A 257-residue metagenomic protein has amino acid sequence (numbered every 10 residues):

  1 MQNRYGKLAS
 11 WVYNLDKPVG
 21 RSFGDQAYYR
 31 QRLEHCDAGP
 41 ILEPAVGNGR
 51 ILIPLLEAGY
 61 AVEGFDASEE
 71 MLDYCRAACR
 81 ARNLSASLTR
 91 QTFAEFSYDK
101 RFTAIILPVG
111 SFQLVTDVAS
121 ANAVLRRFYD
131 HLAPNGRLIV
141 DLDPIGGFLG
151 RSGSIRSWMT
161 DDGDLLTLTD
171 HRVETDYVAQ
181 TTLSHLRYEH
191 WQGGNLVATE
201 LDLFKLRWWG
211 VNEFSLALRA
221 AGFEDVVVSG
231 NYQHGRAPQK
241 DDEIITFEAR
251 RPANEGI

Functional and structural regions predicted by a protein language model:
M1-G39: Conserved class I S-adenosyl-L-methionine
A45-N48: Class I SAM-dependent methyltransferase "Motif I" SAM/SAH-binding loop
L52-E95: Class I SAM-dependent methyltransferase SAM/SAH-binding core
E95-A104: A short acidic, Gly/Pro-enriched loop at the edge of an enzyme's catalytic core that lines a small-molecule cofactor
T103-A119: A short SAM/SAH-binding and catalytic strip from SAM-dependent methyltransferases
N122-P134: A short glycine-rich, Lys/Arg-flanked "PGG" loop and its adjoining helix->strand segment in the class I
I139-E213: SAM-dependent methyltransferase
K205-I257: C-terminal lobe and adjacent flexible extensions of AdoMet/dcAdoMet transferase-like proteins
